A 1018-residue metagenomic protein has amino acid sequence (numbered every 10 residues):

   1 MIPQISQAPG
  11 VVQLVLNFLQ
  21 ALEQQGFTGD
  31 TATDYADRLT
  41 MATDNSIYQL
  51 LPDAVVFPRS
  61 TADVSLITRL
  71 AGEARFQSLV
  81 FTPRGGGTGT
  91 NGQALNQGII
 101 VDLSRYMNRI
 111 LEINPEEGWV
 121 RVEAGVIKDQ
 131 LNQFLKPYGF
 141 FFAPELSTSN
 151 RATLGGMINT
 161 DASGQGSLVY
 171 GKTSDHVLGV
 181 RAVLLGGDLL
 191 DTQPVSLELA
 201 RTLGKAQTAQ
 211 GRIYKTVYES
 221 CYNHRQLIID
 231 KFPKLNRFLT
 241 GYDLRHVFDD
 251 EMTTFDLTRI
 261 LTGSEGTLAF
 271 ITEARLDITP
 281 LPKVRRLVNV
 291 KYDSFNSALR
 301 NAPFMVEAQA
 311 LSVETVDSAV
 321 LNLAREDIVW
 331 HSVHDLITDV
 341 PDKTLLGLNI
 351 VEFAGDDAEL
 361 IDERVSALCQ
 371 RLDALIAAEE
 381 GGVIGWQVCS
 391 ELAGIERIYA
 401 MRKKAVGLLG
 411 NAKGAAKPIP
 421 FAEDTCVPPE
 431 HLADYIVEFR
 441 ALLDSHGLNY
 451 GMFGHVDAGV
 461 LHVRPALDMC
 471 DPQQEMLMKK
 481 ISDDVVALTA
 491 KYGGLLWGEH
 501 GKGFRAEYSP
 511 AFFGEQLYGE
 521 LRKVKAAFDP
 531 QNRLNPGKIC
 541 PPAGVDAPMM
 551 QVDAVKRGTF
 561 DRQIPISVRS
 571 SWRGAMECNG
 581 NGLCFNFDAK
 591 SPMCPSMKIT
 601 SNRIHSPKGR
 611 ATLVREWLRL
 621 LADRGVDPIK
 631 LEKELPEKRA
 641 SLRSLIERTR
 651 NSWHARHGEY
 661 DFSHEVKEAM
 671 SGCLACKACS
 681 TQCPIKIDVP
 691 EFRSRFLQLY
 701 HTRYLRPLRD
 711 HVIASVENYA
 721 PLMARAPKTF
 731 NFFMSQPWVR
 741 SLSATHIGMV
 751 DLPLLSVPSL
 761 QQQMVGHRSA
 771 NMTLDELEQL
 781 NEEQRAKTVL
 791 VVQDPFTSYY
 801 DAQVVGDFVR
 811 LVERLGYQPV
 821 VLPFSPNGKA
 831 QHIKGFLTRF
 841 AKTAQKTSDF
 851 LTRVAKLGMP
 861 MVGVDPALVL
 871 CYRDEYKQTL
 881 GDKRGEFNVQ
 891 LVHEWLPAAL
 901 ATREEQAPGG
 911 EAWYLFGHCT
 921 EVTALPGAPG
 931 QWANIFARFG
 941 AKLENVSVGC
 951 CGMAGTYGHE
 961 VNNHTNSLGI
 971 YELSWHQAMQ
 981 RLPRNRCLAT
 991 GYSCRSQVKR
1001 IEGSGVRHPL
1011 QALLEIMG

Functional and structural regions predicted by a protein language model:
M1-G72, G86-G118, S147, Y170 (+5 more regions): N-terminal flexible segment immediately upstream of the FAD-binding catalytic core in FAD-dependent oxidoreductases
I2-I5, G204-F248, T254, V524 (+5 more regions): Flexible inter-domain linker/hinge segments
I5-Q7, L19, G29-D34, S78-V80 (+11 more regions): Flexible, glycine/charged-enriched surface loops at secondary-structure junctions
L22, I47-Q77, F81, I99 (+6 more regions): N-terminal glycine-rich flavin-associated loop
M157-N159, S163-D250, T254-E326, W330 (+2 more regions): Mobile "lid/hinge" segments at catalytic clefts and subdomain interfaces of large enzymes
A274, A308-A415, G454, I599-T600 (+3 more regions): Terminal amphipathic helices with adjacent charged low-complexity linkers/tails
D529, P536, P690-G1018: Iron-sulfur cluster-binding electron-transfer modules in prokaryotic oxidoreductases
D546, M550-N581, F585-M723, A841-D849 (+7 more regions): Ferredoxin-type iron-sulfur electron-transfer modules in oxidoreductases and energy-metabolism complexes
